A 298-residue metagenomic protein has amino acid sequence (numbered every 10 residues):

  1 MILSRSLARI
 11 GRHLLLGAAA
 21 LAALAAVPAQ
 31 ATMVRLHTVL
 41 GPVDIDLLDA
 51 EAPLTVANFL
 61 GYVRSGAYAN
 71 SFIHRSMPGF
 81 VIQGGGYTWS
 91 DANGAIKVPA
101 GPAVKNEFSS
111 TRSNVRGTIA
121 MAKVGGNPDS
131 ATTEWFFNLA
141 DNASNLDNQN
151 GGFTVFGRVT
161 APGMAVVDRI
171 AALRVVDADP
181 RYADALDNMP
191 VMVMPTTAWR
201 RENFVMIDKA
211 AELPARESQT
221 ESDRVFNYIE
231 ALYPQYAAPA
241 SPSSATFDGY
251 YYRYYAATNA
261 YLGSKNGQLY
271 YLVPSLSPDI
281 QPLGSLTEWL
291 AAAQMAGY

Functional and structural regions predicted by a protein language model:
I2-L16: Bacterial N-terminal signal peptides that target proteins for export
H13-A25: Bacterial N-terminal signal peptides
A29-Y298: Cyclophilin-like peptidyl-prolyl cis-trans isomerases
